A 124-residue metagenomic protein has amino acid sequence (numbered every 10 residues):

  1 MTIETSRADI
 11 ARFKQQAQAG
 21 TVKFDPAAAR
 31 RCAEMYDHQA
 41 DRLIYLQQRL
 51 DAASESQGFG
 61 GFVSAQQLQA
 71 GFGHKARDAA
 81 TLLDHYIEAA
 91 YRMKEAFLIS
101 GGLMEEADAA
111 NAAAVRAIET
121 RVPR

Functional and structural regions predicted by a protein language model:
M1-S6: Internal glycine-rich alpha/beta core junctions
D9-A28, G73: Short, charge-rich amphipathic alpha-helices with coiled-coil/heptad character
V22-F62: Short, contiguous, helix-prone interaction/anchoring segments in small proteins
Y36-L43, A65, F72, A90 (+2 more regions): Alpha-helical transition-metal enzyme core signature, strongest for iron centers
A40-Q47, L83, I87, K94 (+1 more regions): A structural signal for well-ordered alpha-helices, especially hydrophobic packing surfaces of coiled-coils
S56-A89: Short, glycine/alanine-rich amphipathic alpha-helical segment that often forms an alpha-turn-alpha hairpin
A79, Y86, M93, S100 (+3 more regions): Alpha-helical heptad-repeat coiled-coil segments that mediate oligomerization/polymerization in large
